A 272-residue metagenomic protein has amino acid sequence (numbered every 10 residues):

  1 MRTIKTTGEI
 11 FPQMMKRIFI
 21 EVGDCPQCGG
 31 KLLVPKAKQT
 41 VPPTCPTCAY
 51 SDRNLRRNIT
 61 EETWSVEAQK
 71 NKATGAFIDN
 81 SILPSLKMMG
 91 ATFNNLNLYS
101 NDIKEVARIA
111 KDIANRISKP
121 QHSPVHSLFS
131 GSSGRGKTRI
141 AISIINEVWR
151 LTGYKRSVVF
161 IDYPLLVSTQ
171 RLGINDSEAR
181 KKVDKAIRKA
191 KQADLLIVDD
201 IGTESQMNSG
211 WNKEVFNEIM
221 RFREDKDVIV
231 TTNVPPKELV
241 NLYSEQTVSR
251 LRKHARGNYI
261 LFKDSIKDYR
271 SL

Functional and structural regions predicted by a protein language model:
M1-E105, Y269-L272: A short, basic N-terminal segment
N95-S127: Pre-Walker A (pre-P-loop) alpha-helix and adjacent loop at the N terminus of AAA/AAA+ ATPase modules, a conserved
K104-A110, W149-Q192, S205, S209-G210: Short glycine-rich substrate-engagement loop in P-loop NTPases that contacts/grips substrate
K119-Q121, L151-G153, R188-K191, M220-D225 (+1 more regions): Conserved catalytic network of the ASCE P-loop NTPase/AAA+ motor domain
Q121-I142: Walker A/P-loop nucleotide-binding motif
R139-G153: P-loop NTPase Walker A phosphate-binding motif
S157, Q192-L195, E224-V230: Loop/turn-to-beta-strand initiation segments
S168-G173, I201-L272: Replace "adjacent to P-loop NTPase cores in ATP/GTP-dependent enzymes" with "adjacent to NTP-binding cores
